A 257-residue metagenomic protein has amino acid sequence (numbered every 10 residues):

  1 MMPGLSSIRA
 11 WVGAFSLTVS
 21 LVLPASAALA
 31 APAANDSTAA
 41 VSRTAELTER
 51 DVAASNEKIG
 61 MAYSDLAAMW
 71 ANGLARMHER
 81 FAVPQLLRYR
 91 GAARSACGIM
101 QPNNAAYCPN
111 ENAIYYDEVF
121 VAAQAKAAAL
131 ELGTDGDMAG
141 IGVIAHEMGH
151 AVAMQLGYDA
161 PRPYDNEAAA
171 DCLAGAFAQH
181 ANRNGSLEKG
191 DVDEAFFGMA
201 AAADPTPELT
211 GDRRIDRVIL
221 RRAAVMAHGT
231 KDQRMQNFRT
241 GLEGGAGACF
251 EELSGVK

Functional and structural regions predicted by a protein language model:
M1-P32: Secretory targeting and sorting signals
L47-S55, A62-D65, A75-I99, G190-A200: Acidic helix-start/capping segments at beta-turn-to-alpha-helix junctions
E49-N56, Y158-D171: Active-site metal-coordination segments of metallo-dependent hydrolases
W70, G142-Q155, A170-D171, G175: Active-site recognition of the HExxH zinc-binding catalytic motif
G91-Y115: Catalytic zinc-binding patch centered on the HExxH motif and its immediate surroundings that defines zinc-dependent
A123-G142, Y158-Y164: Short pre-active-site segment immediately N-terminal to the catalytic Zn-binding motif
E147-Y164, F177-R183: Catalytic Zn2+-binding segment of zinc metalloproteases
A181-V256: Long, well-structured alpha-helical subdomains associated with metal-dependent extracellular/ecto-lumenal hydrolases
